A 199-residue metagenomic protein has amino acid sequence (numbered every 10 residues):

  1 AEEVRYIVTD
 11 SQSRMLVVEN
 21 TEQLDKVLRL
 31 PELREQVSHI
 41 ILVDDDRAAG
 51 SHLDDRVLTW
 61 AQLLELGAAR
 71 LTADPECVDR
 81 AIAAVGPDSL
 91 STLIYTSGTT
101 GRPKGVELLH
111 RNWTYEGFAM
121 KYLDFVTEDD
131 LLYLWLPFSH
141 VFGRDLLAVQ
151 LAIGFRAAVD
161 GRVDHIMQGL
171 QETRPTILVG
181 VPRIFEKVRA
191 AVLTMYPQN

Functional and structural regions predicted by a protein language model:
A1-L66: Structural core segment of the AMP-binding/adenylate-forming
R5, D79-I82, M167: Short hydrophobic/charged patches on amphipathic alpha-helices used for structural packing and interfaces
S13, R102, F155: Short glycine/serine/threonine/alanine-rich loop segments
L16, L90, T96-T99, L132 (+2 more regions): Conserved S/T- and glycine-rich ATP-binding loop of Class I adenylate-forming
E19, V43, T92, G180-V181: Replace "coordinates the UDP/GDP/TDP-sugar" with "coordinates nucleotide-activated sugar donors
V57-Y95, R102, F125-L131: Conserved pre-ATP/AMP-binding loop-to-beta segment of ANL
L109-H110: Short coil-to-helix segment of the ABC ATPase nucleotide-binding domain corresponding to the Q-loop/switch region
T114-L134, F138-N199: Conserved AMP-binding/adenylation subdomain of ANL enzymes
